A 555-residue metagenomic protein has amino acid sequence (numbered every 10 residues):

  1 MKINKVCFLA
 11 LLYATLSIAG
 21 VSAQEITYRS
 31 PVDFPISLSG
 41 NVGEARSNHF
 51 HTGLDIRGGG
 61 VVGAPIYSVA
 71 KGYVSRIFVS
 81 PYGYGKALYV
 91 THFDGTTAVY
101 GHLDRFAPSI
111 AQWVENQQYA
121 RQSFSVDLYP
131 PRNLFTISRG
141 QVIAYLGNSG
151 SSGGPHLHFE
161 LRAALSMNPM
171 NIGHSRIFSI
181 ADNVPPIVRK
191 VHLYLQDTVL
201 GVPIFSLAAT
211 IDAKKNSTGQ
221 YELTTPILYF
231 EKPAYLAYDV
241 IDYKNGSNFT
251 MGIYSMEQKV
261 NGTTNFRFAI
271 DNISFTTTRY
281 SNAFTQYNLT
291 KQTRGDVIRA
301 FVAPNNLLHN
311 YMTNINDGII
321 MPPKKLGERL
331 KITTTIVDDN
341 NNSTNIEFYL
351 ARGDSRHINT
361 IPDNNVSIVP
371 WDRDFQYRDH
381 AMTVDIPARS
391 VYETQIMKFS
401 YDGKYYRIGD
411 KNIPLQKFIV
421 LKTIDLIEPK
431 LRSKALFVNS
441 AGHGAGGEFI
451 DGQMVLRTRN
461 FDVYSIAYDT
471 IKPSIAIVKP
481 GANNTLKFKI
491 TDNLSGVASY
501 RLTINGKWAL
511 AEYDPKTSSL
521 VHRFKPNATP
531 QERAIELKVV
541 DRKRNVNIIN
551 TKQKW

Functional and structural regions predicted by a protein language model:
A23-T97, D104-S109, S123-N133, S138-R139 (+2 more regions): Surface-exposed, glycine-biased beta-strand/turn segments
T97-N133, V199-L223, K259-M321, A498-A528: Exoplasmic/lumenal beta-rich domain surfaces
N168-L193, V202, F266, R352-D374 (+3 more regions): Low-complexity, Pro/Ser/Thr- and charge-rich linker/hinge segments at domain boundaries
D212-A213, Y254, N340-T360, I549-W555: Short beta-strand elements
V240, I336, V539-D541: Conserved structural position at the C-terminal beta-strand of extracellular beta-sandwich adhesion modules
P322-R329, R457-N460, F524-E532: Surface-exposed, short loops/turns at beta-strand junctions within beta-sandwich domains
H357-N359, N364, V369-P370, Y392-L436: Proteolytic processing hotspots in large secreted/extracellular or virion-associated proteins and select intracellular
V366-P370, D374, G409-I413, L426-K434 (+2 more regions): Proteolytic cleavage junctions
